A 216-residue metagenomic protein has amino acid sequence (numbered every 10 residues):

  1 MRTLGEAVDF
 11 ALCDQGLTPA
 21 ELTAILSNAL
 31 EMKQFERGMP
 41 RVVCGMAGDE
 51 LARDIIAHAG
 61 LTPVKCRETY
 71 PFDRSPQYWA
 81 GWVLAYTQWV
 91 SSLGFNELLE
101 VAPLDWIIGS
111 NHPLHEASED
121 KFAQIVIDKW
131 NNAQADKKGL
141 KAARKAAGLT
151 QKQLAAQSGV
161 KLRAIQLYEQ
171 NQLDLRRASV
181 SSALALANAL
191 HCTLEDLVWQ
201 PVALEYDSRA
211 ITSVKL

Functional and structural regions predicted by a protein language model:
M1, E6-D54: N-terminal interaction modules that seed assembly of large macromolecular complexes
A20, K141-A142, K152, L162 (+2 more regions): Residues within the helices of the helix-turn-helix
L26-S27, G148-Y168: Short alpha-helical DNA-recognition segment
R37-R41, V160-R176: Recognition helix of helix-turn-helix/homeodomain-like DNA-binding domains that insert into the DNA major groove
V42-C44, L173-N188: Short, basic-rich loop-to-helix N-cap that marks the start of a DNA-contacting helix
A52-G60, V180-D196: DNA major-groove recognition helix of helix-turn-helix/homeodomain DNA-binding modules
I125-A147: A short, Lys/Arg-rich alpha-helix, primarily the initiator
N188, V198-L216: Short, charged recognition helix plus adjacent turn of helix-turn-helix-like nucleic-acid-binding domains
